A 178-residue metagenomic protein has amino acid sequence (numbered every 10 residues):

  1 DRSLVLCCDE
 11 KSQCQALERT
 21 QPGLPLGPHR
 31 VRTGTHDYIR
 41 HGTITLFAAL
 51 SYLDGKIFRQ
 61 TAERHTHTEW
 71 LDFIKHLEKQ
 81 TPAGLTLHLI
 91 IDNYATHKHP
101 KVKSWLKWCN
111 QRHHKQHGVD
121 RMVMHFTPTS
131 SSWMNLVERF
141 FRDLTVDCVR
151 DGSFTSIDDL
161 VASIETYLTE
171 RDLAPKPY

Functional and structural regions predicted by a protein language model:
D1-K75: Extended, low-complexity cationic-aromatic segments
C7-D9, A49, G55, I74 (+6 more regions): Mobile genetic element proteins and their domesticated derivatives, centered on retroelements and DNA transposons
T33-Y38, C109-L136, G152-F154: RNase H-like polynucleotidyl transferase catalytic core
I44, D92, V119-V146, D158: RNase H-like two-metal-ion nuclease catalytic core shared by retroviral integrases and related mobile-element nucleases
I57, V137-S156, E170-D172: Active-site proximal helix-loop segment of RNase H-like, two-metal nucleases, encompassing DDE(D)
T68-H88: Short, basic/hydrophobic alpha-helical segments
L85-K98, T127: Acidic/histidine-rich, metal-coordinating catalytic segments
D172-Y178: Charged, gly/pro-enriched flexible loop segments at helix/strand junctions
